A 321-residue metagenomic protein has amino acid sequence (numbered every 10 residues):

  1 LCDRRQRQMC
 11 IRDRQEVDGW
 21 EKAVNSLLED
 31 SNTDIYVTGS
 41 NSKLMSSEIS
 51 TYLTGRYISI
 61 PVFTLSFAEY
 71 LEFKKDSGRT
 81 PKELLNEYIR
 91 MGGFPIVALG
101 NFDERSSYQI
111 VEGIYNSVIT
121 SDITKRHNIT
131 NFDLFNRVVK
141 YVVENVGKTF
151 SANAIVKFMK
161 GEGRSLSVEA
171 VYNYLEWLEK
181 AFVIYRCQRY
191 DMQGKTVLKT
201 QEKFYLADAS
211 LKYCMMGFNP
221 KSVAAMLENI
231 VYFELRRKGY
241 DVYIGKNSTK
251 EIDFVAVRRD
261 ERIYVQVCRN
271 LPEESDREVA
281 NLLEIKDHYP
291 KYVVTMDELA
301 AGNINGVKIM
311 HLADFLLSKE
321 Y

Functional and structural regions predicted by a protein language model:
L1-I11: Single conserved hydrophobic/aromatic residue that forms the stacking wall/gate of nucleotide- or nucleobase-binding
R7, T33, T54-I58, D260 (+1 more regions): Short glycine-/polar-rich loops that comprise or flank the Walker A/P-loop and associated switch/sensor motifs
D13-V17: Conserved Walker B
E21-V37, S42, S50-T51: Conserved catalytic/switch belt of AAA+ P-loop NTPases
S40-S42, S46-T149, F182-Y185: Interdomain motor-coupling "hinge/lid" segment immediately C-terminal to the ATP-binding subdomain of NTP-driven enzymes
F102-E261: Accessory nucleic acid-recognition modules appended to NTPase machines
G245-K246, R269-A313: Catalytic cores of nucleic-acid endonucleases
V265: Conserved beta3 VAIK motif of the Hanks protein kinase fold
